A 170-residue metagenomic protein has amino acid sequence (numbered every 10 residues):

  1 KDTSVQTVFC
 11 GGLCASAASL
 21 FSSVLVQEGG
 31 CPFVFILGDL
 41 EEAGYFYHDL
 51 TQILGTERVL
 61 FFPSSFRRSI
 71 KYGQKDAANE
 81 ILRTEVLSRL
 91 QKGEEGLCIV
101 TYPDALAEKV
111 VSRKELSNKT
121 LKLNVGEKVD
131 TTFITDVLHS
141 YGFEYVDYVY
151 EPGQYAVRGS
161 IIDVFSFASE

Functional and structural regions predicted by a protein language model:
K1-E170: ASCE RecA-like P-loop NTPase motor cores that couple ATP hydrolysis to mechanical translocation on nucleic acids
